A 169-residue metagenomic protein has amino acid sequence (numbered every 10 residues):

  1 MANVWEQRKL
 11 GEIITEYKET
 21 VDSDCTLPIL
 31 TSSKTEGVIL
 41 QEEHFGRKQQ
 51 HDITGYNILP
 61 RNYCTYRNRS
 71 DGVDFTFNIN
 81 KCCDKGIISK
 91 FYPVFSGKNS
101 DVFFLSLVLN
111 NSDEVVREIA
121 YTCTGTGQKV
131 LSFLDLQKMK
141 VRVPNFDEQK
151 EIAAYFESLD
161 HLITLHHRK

Functional and structural regions predicted by a protein language model:
M1-E6, M139, N145-K169: Amphipathic alpha-helical segments with low aromatic content
M1-V21: Non-catalytic DNA-recognition/assembly elements of restriction-modification systems
I13-K18, H51, R61-C64, Q137-R142 (+2 more regions): C-terminal accessory/regulatory regions appended to core domains
S23-T31, A120-T122: Short coil/turn segments at secondary-structure boundaries
T31-H44: Short, basic/aromatic beta-hairpin or loop at an interaction surface
E43-H44, H51-D113, A120: A short beta-sheet element
G86-F91, T124-D147: A short glycine-rich beta-alpha junction/loop motif
K90-P93, F103-F104, L134-K138, A154-E157: Positions in alpha-helical segments
